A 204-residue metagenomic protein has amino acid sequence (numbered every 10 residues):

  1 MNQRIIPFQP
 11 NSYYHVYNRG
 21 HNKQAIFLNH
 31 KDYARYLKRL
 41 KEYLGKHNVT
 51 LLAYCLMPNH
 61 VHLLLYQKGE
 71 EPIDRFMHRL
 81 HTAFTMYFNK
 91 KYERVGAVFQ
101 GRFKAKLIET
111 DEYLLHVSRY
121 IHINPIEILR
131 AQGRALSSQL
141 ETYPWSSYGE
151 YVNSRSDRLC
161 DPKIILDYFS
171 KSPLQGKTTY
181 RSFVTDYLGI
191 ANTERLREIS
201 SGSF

Functional and structural regions predicted by a protein language model:
M1-S12, N18-L52, Q67-F204: Short Pro-Cys-Gly-centered "Cys-loop" motif that presents a nucleophilic cysteine in a tight turn
S12-Y13, H60: Conserved catalytic motifs of the protein kinase core domain
H60-K68: Short beta-strand->loop micro-motif that forms the acidic, two-metal-ion catalytic signature in nucleotide-processing
